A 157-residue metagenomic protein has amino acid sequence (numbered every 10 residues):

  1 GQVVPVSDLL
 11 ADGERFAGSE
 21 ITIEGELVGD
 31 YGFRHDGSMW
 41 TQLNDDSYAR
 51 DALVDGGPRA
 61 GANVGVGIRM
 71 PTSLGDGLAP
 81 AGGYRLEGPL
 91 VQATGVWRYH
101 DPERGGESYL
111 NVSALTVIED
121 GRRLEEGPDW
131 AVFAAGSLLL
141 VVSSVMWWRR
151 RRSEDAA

Functional and structural regions predicted by a protein language model:
G1-A157: OB-fold and OB-like single-stranded nucleic-acid-recognition modules and their adjacent interaction interfaces
